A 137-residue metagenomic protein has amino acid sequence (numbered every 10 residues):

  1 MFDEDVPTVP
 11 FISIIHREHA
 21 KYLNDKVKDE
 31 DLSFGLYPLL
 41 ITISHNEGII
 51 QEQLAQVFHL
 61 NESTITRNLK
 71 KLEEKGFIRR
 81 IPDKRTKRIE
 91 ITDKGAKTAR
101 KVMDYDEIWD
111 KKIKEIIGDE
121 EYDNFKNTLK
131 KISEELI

Functional and structural regions predicted by a protein language model:
M1-E30, R88: N-terminal leader segment of winged-helix/HTH proteins
M1-E4, E115, D119-I137: C-terminal regulatory/oligomerization modules of transcriptional regulators
S13, P38-T42, Q56, E73 (+2 more regions): A cross-family signal for key residues in well-ordered alpha-helices that form functional helical elements
H16, A99, S133-L136: A structural signal for well-ordered alpha-helices, especially hydrophobic packing surfaces of coiled-coils
R17, K21-T64: N-terminal helix-turn-helix DNA-binding core of bacterial DNA-binding proteins
A20, K70-N127: Charged, amphipathic alpha-helical coiled-coil/dimerization segments
R67: DNA-binding alpha-helical recognition surfaces that contact promoter or target DNA
